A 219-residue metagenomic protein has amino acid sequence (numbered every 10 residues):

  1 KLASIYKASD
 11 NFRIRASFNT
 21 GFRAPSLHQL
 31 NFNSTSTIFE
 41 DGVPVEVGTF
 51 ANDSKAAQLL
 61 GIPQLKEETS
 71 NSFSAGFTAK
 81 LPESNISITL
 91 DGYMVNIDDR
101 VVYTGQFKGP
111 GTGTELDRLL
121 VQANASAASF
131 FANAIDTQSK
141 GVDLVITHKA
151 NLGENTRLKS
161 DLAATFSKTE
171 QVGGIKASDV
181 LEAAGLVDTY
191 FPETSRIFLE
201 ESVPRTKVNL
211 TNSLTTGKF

Functional and structural regions predicted by a protein language model:
K1-A8, F12-A16, R23, F73: Extended, hydrophobic alpha-helical segments in both membrane/secreted and soluble proteins
L2, A16-T20, Q29, I88-M94 (+2 more regions): Transmembrane beta-barrel strands of outer-membrane/channel proteins
L2-A3, L30-T35, G105-F107, A177-D179: Short secondary-structure boundary/capping segments
S4-K7, T20, A79-L81, H148-A150 (+1 more regions): Residue-level signature of outer-membrane beta-barrel architecture
D10, T20-H28, N33-F39, E83-N85 (+3 more regions): Gram-negative outer-membrane beta-barrel proteins
N11-I14, E83-I88, E154, K218-F219: Repeated loop/turn-to-beta-strand initiation elements of outer-membrane beta-barrel proteins
A24-T89, Q122-V142, T147-N151, E201-T206: Outer-membrane beta-barrel signature, preferentially recognizing the C-terminal barrel domain of Gram-negative
G92-F219: Gram-negative outer-membrane beta-barrel transporters
